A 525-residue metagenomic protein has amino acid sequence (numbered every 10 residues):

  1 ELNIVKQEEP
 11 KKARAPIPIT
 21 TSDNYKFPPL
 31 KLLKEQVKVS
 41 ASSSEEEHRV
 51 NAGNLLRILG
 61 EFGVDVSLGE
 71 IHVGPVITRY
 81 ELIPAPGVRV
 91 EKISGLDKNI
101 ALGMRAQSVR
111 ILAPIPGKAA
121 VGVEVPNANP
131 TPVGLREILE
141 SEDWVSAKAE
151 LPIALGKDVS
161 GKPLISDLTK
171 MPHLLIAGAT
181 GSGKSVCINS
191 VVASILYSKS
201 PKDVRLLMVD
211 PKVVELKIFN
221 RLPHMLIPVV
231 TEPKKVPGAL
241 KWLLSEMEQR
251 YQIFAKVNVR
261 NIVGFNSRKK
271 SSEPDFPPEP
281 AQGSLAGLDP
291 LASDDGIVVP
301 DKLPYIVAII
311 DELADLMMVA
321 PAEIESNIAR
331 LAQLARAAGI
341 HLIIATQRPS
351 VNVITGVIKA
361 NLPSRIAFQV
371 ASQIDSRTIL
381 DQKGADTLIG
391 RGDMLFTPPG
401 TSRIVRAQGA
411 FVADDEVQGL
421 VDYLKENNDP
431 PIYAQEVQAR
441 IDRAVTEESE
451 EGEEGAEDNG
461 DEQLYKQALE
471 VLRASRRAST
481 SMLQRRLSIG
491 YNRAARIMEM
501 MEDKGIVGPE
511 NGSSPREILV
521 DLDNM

Functional and structural regions predicted by a protein language model:
E1-H173, E426: Low-complexity, intrinsically disordered P/S/T-rich segments
E1-L30, A41, S272, Q282 (+2 more regions): Extended intrinsically disordered, low-complexity regions
S22-P28, I115-A120, E124, E142-K270 (+8 more regions): P-loop NTPase catalytic phosphate-binding loop
V88-K92, S376, Q418: Short, conserved charged micro-motifs
L96, V191, I497: Residues within the DNA-recognition helix of helix-turn-helix
V133-E137, A177-G178, Q418-D422: Short, charged, solvent-exposed linker or helix-capping segments at domain edges/interfaces that act as flexible hinges
D393-P399, V405-A410, E416-E426, Y433-I441 (+1 more regions): C-terminal helical "lid" of AAA+/P-loop NTPase domains
R440-M525: Terminal-proximal interaction/regulatory segments of ATP-powered molecular machines
